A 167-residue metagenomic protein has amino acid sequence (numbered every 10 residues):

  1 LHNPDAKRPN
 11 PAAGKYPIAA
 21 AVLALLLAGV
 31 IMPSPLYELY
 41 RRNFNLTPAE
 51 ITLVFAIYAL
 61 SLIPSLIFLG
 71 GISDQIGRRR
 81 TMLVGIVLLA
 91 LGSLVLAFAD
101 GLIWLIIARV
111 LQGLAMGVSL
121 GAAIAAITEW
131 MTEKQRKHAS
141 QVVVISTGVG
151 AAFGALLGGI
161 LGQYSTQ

Functional and structural regions predicted by a protein language model:
K15-P48: Extracytoplasmic
I18, G101-R109: Short hydrophobic/alpha-helical segments at membrane-entry points of transmembrane helices in Major Facilitator
N45, G77, F98-W104: Helix-breaking motifs and short loop linkers at transmembrane-helix boundaries and internal kinks in secondary membrane
L53-G70, L120: Central cavity-lining transmembrane alpha-helices of secondary-active solute carriers, predominantly the Major
S65, G92-A97, Q112: MFS-fold secondary transporters
R80-V95, I103: Structural signature of the two symmetry-related core transmembrane helices
A108-T147: Cytoplasmic helix-loop-helix junction between adjacent transmembrane helices in 12-TM secondary transporters
V142, S146-Q167: Helix-loop-helix hairpin linking two adjacent transmembrane segments in secondary transporters
